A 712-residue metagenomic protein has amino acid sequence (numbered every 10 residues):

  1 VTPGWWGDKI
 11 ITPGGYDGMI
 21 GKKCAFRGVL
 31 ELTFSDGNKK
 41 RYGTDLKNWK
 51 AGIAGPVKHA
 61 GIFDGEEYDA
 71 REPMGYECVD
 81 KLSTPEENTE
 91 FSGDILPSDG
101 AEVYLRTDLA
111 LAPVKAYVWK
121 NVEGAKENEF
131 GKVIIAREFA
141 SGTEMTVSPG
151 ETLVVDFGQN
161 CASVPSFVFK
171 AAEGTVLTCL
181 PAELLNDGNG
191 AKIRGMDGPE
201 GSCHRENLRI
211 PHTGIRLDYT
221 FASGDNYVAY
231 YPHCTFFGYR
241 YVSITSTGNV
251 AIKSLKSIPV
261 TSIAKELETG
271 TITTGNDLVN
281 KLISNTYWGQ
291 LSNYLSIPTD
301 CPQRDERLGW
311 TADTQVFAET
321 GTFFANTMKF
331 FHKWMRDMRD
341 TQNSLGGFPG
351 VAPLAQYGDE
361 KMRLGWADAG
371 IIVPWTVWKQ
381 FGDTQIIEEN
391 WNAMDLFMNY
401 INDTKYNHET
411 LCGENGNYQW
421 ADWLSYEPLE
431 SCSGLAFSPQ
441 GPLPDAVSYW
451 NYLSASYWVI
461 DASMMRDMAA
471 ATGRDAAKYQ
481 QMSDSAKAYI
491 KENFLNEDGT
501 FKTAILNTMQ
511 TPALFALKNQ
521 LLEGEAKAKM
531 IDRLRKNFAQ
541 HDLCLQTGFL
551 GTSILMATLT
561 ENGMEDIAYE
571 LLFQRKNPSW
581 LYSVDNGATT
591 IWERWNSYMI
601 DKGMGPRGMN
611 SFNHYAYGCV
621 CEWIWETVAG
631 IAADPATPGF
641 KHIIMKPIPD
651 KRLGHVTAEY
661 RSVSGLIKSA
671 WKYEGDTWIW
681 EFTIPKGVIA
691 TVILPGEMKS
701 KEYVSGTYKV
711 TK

Functional and structural regions predicted by a protein language model:
V1-R304, A312, K329-F330, P349-Q356 (+4 more regions): Extracellular/oxidizing-compartment recognition motifs
W5, L46, K50-G52, Y241 (+11 more regions): Active-site acid/base region of carbohydrate-active enzymes
G18-F34, K40-D80, E86, D99 (+3 more regions): Non-catalytic C-terminal accessory modules of carbohydrate-active enzymes
K23-R27, A162, C234-Y239, A312 (+6 more regions): Short, solvent-exposed loop/turn segments at the edges of secondary structure
V164-E183, T245, A312-Q342, I371-F381 (+3 more regions): Alpha-helical support elements that line or immediately flank enzyme active sites and cofactor-binding pockets
D305-E306, F324, G370, V377 (+5 more regions): C-terminal capping/lid segments that line or modulate ligand- or cofactor-binding pockets
W378, V459, M465-R466, S483: Heptad-repeat amphipathic alpha-helical coiled-coil interaction surface used for oligomerization/assembly
